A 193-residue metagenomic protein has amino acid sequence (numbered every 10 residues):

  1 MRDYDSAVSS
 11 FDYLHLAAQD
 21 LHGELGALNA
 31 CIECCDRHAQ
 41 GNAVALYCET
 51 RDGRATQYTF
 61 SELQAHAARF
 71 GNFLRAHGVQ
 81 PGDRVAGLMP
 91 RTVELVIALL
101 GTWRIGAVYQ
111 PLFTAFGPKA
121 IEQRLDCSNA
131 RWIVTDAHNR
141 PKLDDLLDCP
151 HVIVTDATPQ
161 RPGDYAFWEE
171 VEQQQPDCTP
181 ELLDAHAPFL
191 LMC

Functional and structural regions predicted by a protein language model:
M1-Y58, E62-R75, C149, A157-Q160 (+1 more regions): N-lobe entry segment of adenylate-forming
N42-V44, P159, E172-C193: Conserved pre-ATP/AMP-binding loop-to-beta segment of ANL
A45-L100, G117-E122, A166-E169: Conserved AMP-binding/adenylate-forming core of the ANL superfamily
V79, C127, L146-L147, L182-A185: Alpha-helix termination/capping residues and helix-transition junctions
A86, V134, L190-C193: Structured core elements
G87-L88, Q110-T114, E181: Glycine- and other small-residue-rich loops at beta-strand/loop junctions that grip anionic moieties
M89-R91, D136-A137, A187: Helix N-cap/beta->alpha junction signal
L100, R104-E169: Structural core segment of the AMP-binding/adenylate-forming
